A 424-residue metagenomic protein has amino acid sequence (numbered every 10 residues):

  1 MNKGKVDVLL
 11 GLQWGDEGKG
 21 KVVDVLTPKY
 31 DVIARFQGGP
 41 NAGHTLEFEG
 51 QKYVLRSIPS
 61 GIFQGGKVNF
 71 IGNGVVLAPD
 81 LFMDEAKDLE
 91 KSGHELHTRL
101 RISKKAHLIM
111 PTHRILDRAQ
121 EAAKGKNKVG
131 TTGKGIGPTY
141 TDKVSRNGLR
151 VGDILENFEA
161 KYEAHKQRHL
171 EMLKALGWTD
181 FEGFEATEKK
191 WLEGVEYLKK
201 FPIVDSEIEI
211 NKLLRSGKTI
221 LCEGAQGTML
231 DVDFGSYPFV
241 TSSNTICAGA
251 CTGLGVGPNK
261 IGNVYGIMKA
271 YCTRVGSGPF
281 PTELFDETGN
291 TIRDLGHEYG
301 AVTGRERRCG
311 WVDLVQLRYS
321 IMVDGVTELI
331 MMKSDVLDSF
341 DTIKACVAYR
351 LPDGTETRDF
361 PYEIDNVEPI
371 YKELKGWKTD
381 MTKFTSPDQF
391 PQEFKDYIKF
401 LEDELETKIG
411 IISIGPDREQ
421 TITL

Functional and structural regions predicted by a protein language model:
M1-L424: Non-transmembrane, aqueous-exposed alpha-helical and coiled segments at domain scale
